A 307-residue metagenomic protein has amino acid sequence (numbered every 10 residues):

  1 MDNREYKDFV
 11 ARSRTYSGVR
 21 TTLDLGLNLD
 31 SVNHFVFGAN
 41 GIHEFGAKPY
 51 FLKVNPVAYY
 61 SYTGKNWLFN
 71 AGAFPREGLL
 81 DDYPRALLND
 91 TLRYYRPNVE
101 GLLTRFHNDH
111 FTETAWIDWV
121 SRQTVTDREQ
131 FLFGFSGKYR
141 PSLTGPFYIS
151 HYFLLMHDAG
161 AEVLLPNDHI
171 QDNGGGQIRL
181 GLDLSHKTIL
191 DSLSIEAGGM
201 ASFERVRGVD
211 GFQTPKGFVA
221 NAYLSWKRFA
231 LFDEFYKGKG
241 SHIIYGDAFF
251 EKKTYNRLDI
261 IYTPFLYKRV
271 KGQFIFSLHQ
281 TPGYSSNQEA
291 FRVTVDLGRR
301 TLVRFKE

Functional and structural regions predicted by a protein language model:
M1-F51, P56-Y62, V293: Beta-barrel outer-membrane channel/assembly domains of diderm bacteria
D2-R4, G78-D82, A159-G160: Short acidic/His/Gly/Ser-rich catalytic and metal-binding motifs that mark active-site loops of diverse hydrolases
Y6-A11, R85-L87, L164-L165: Flexible, solvent-exposed loop segments that connect beta-strands
S17, Y50-L52, R96, E129 (+1 more regions): Short, glycine/acidic-rich beta->alpha junctions
G26-V32, N40, F51-L68, F74-E77 (+5 more regions): Subset of outer-membrane beta-barrel
K48-Y50, D81-Y83, E162, R207-D210: A short acidic (Asp/Glu
V57, N108, T112-V120, T124-T126 (+1 more regions): Exposed, low-structure sequence patches enriched in small/polar residues
L68-K138: Surface-exposed coil loops of outer-membrane beta-barrel proteins
